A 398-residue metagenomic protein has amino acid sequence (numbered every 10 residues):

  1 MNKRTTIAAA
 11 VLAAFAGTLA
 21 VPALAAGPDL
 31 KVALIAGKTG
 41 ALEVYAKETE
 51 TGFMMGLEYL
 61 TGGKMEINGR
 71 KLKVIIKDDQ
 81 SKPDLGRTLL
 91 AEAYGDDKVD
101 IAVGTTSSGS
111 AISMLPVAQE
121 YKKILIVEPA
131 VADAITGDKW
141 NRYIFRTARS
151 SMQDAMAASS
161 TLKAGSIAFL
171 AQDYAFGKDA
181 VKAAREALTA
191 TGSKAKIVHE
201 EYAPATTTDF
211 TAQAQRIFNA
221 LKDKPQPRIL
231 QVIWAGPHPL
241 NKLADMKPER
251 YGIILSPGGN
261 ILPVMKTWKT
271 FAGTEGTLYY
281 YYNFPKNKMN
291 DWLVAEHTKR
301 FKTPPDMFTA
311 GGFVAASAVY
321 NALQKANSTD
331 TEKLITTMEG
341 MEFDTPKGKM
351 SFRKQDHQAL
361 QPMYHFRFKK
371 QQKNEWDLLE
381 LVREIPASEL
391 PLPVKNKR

Functional and structural regions predicted by a protein language model:
M1-L24: Gram-negative bacterial Sec-dependent N-terminal signal peptides
A23-L34, M65-K71, L162-G165: Immediate post-signal peptide segment of exported/extracytoplasmic ligand-binding proteins
L30, A272, E342-R398: Solvent-exposed, acidic/polar segments of extracytosolic/periplasmic ligand-binding ectodomains
A33-M54, K77-P83, T106-S107, D173-K178 (+2 more regions): Extracytoplasmic "Venus flytrap"
V44-T51, Y59, G63-G137, T147 (+2 more regions): Beta-alpha junction/loop-to-helix N-cap segments that form part of ligand/metal-binding clefts
T88, D133-A134, N141-M246, N283-W292: Extracellular/periplasmic Venus flytrap/periplasmic-binding protein
A93-T106, I126-E128, A168-A171, K222-G236 (+2 more regions): Periplasmic-binding protein-like
L240-F313, Q324-T329, Q372, L378-R398: Extracellular/periplasmic periplasmic-binding protein-like sensory domains
